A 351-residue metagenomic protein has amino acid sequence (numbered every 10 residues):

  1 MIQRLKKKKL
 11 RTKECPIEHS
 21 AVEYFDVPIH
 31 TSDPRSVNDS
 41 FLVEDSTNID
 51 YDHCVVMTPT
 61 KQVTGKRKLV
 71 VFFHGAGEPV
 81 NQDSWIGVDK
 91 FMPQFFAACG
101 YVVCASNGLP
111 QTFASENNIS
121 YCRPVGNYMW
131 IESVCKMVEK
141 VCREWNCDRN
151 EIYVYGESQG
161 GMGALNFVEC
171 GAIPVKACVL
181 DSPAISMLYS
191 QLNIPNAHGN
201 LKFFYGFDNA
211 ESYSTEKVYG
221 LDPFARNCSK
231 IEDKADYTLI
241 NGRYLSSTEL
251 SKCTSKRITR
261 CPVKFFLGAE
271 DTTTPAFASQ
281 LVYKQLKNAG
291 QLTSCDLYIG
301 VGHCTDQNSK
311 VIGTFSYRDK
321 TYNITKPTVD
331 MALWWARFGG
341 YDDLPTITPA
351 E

Functional and structural regions predicted by a protein language model:
T12-Q62: N-terminal cap/lid segment of alpha/beta-hydrolase-fold proteins
K66-G75: Short beta-strand element of the alpha/beta-hydrolase
A76-A105, Q111-F113: Short substrate-entry loop that stabilizes the transition state in hydrolases
P124-E144: Alpha/beta-hydrolase active-site loop
G156-N166: Glycine-rich nucleophile elbow surrounding the catalytic serine of serine-hydrolase chemistry
N166-D233: Hydrolase active-site cap/lid region
F265-L267: Short beta-strand/loop motif that positions the catalytic acidic residue of the alpha/beta-hydrolase fold
T273, Q280-Y283, A289-E351: C-terminal catalytic histidine-bearing segment of alpha/beta-hydrolase fold enzymes
